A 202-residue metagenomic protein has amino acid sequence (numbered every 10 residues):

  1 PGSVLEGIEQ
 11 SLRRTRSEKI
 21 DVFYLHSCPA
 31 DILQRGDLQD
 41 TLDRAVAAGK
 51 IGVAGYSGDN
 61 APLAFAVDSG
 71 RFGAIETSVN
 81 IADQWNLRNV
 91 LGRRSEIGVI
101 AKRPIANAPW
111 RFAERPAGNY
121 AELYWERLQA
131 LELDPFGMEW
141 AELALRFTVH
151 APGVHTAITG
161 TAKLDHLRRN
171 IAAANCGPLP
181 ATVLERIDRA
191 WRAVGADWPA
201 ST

Functional and structural regions predicted by a protein language model:
P1-G2, H26: Structural motif corresponding to the early beta-alpha repeats
G2-L12: Short, well-ordered amphipathic alpha-helical segments that serve as non-catalytic structural scaffolds within diverse
L12-I32: Active-site groove signature of glycoside hydrolases
H26-T202: Beta/alpha (TIM)-barrel catalytic core signal, keyed to glycine-rich beta->alpha loops juxtaposed to Asp/Glu that bind
